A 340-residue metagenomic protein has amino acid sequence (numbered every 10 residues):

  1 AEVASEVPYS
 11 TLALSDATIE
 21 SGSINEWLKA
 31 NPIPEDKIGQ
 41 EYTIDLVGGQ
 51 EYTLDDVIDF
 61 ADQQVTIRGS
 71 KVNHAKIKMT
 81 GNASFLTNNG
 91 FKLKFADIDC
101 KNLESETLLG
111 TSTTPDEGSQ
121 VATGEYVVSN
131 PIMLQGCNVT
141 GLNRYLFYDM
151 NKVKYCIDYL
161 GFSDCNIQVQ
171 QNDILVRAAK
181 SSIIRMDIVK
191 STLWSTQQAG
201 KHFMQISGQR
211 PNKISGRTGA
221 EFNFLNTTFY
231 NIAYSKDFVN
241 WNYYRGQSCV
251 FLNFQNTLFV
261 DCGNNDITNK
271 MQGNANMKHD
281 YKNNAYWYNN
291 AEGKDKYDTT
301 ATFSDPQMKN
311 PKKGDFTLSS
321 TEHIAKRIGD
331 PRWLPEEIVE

Functional and structural regions predicted by a protein language model:
A1-E2, I132: Accessible peptide chain termini
E2-N31, N310: Right-handed parallel beta-helix/beta-solenoid
V7, T11, S23, K37 (+3 more regions): A generic alpha-helix propensity feature with a strong bias for hydrophobic helices
A17-V65, V72-N82: N-terminal extracellular ligand-recognition/capping segment immediately after the signal peptide
V57-E340: Extracellular beta-rich repeat passengers
